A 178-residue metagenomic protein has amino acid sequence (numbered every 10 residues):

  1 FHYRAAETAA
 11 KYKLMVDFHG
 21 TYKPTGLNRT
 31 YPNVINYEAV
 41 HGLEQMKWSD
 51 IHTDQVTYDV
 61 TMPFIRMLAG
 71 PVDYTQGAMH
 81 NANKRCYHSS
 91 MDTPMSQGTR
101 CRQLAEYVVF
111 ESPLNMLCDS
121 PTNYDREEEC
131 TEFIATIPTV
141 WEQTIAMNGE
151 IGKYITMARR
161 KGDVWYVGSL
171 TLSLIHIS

Functional and structural regions predicted by a protein language model:
F1-M95: Aromatic- and carboxylate-enriched substrate-binding clefts and catalytic-loop regions of carbohydrate-active enzymes
H2, A9, G98-R102, E127 (+1 more regions): Active-site-proximal structural scaffolding
K13-G20, L43-W48, N115-E127, W141-I145: Acidic/polar loop patches that form or flank catalytic/metal-binding clefts of enzymes that bind anionic ligands
V16, V109, V167: Conserved, mostly hydrophobic/aromatic
T93, R102-P121: Catalytic domains of carbohydrate-active enzymes that cleave complex glycans
D119-Y166, L170: Glycan-recognition and catalytic regions of carbohydrate-active enzymes
I175-I177: Conserved small/polar residues in nucleotide/adenosyl-binding loops
